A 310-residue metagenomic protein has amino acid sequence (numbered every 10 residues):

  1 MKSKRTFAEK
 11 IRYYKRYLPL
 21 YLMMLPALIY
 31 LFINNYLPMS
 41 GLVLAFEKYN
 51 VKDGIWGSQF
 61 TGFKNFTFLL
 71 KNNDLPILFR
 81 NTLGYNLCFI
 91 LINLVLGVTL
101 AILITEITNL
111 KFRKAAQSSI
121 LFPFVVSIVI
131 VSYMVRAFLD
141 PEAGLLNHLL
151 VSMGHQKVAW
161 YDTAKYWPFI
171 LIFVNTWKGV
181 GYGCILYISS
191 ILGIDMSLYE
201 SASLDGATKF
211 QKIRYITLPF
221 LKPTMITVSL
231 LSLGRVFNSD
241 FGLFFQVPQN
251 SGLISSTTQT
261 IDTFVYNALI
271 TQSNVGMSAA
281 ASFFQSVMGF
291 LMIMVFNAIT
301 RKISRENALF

Functional and structural regions predicted by a protein language model:
M1-Y13: Short, Lys/Arg-rich, polar N-terminal cytosolic tail immediately upstream of the first transmembrane signal-anchor
R12-F310: A structural signal for multi-pass alpha-helical bundles of membrane permease subunits that mediate small-molecule
